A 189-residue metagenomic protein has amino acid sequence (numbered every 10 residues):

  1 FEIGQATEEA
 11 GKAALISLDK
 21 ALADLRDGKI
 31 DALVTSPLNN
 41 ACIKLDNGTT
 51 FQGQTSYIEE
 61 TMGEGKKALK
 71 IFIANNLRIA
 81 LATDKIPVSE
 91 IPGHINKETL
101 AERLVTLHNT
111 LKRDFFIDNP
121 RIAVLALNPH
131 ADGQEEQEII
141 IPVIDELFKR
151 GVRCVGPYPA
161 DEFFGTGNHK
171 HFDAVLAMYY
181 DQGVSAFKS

Functional and structural regions predicted by a protein language model:
F1-S189: Anion-binding alpha/beta catalytic cores of soluble intermediary-metabolism enzymes, centered on
